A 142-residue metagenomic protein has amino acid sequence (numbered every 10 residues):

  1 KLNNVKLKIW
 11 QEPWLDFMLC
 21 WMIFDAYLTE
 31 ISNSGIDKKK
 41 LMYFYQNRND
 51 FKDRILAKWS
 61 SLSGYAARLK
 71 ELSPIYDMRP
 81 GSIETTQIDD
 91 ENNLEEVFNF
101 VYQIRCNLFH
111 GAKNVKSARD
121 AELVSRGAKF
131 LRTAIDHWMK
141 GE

Functional and structural regions predicted by a protein language model:
K1, L19, V101-I104: Amphipathic, well-ordered alpha-helical segments in soluble domains
K1-W14: Charged alpha-helical initiation segments
W14, M18, A121: Short, conserved micro-motifs enriched in small and acidic residues
M18-T29: Short, hydrophobic/amphipathic alpha-helical patches that form generic packing surfaces within helical domains
L28-K39, S117-A118: Short, solvent-exposed secondary-structure capping/transition elements
G35-E95, Q103: Flexible secondary-structure boundary motifs
N92-N107, R119-E142: Amphipathic, Lys/Arg-enriched alpha-helical patches that create a basic surface for binding polyanionic ligands
H110-G111: Histidine-centered active-site/metal-ligand motif
